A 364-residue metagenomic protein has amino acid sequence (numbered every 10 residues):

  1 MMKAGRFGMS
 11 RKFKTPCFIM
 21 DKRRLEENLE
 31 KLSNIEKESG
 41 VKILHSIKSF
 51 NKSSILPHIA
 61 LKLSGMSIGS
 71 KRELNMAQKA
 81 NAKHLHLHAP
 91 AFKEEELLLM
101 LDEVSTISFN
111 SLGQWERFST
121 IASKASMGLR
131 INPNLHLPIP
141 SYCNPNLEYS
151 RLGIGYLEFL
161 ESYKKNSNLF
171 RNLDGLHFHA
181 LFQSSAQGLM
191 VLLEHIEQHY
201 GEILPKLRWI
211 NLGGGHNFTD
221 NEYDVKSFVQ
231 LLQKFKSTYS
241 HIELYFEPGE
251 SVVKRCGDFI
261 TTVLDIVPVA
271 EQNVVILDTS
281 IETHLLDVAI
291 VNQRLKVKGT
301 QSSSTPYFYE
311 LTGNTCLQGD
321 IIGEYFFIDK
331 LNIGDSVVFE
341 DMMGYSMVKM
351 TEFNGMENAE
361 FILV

Functional and structural regions predicted by a protein language model:
M2-A82, L87-E96, S280, F327-E340 (+1 more regions): N-terminal capping/small domains of soluble enzymes
V41-W209, K234: Active-site-proximal beta-alpha core segment in soluble small-molecule metabolic enzymes
L135-L137, F182, F218, V252 (+1 more regions): Feature marks short, surface-exposed loop/turn motifs that line or immediately flank catalytic pockets and channel
H179-L181, I210-T219, P248-E250: Glycine-rich beta-strand-to-loop/alpha-helix junction loops that act as flexible
M190-I196, D224-L231, T261, F326: Charged helix-capping and loop-helix junction motifs
L231, E243-V364: Charged (often Lys/Glu-rich) extended helix/loop segments that serve as interaction or gating elements
L231-Y239: Structural alpha-helical segments in enzyme catalytic/regulatory domains
